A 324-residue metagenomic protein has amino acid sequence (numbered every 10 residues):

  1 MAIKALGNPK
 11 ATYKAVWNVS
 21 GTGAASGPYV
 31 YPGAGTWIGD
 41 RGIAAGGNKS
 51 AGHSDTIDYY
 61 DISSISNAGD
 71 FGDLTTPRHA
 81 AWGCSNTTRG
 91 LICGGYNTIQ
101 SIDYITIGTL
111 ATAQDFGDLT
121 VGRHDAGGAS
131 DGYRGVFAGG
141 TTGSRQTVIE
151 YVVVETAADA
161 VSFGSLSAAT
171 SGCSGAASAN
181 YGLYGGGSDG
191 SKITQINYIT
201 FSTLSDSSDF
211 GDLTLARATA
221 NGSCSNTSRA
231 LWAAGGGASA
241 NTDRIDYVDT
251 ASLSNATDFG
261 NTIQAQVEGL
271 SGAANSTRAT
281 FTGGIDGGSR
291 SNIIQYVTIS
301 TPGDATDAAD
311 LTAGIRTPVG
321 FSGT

Functional and structural regions predicted by a protein language model:
M1-T324: Polar, enzyme-active/binding microenvironments
